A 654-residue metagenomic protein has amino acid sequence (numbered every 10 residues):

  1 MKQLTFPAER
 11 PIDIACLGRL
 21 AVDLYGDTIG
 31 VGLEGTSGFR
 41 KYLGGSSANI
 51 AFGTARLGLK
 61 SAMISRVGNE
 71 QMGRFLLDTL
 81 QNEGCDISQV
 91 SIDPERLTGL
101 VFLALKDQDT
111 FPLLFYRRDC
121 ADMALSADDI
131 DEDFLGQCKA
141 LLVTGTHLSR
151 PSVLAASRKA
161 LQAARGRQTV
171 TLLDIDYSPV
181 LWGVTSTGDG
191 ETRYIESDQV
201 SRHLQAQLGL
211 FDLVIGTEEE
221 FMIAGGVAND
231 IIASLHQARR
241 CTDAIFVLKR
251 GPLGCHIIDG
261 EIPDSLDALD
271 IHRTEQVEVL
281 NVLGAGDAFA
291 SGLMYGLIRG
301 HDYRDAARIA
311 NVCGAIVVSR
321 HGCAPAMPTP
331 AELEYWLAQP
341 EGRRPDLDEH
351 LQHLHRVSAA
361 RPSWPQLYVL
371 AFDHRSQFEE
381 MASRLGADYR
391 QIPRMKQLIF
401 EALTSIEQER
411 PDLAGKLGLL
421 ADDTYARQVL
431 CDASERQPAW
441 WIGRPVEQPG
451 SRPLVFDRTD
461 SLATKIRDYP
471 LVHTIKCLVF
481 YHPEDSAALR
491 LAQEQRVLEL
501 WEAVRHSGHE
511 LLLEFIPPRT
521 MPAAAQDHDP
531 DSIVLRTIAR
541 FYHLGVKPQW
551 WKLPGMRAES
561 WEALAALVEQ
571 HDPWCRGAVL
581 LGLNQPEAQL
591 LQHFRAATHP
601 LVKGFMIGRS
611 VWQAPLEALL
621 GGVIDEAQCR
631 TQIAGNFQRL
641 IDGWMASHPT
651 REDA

Functional and structural regions predicted by a protein language model:
M1-A15, Q162-A163, V227-E349: Conserved phosphate-binding/catalytic region of the ribokinase-like
K2-D86, E278, L370: Glycine-rich phosphate/adenosyl-contacting loop at the front of the ribokinase-like
K60-G145, R167, E334-R343: Conserved N-terminal subdomain of the carbohydrate kinase-like
Q81-C85, T187-I223, P470-L471, A525-W551 (+1 more regions): Structural recognition of alpha->loop->beta junctions
L125-E132, S197-L204, L454-D468, I533-F541 (+1 more regions): Short, acidic/polar
P179-D267: Conserved phosphate/ATP/ADP-binding segment of small-molecule kinases
R343-D485, R576, A588-G604, R609 (+1 more regions): Alpha/beta catalytic barrel-like cores
E401-S405, P411, A433-Q437, D460-T474 (+8 more regions): Alpha/beta enzyme core
